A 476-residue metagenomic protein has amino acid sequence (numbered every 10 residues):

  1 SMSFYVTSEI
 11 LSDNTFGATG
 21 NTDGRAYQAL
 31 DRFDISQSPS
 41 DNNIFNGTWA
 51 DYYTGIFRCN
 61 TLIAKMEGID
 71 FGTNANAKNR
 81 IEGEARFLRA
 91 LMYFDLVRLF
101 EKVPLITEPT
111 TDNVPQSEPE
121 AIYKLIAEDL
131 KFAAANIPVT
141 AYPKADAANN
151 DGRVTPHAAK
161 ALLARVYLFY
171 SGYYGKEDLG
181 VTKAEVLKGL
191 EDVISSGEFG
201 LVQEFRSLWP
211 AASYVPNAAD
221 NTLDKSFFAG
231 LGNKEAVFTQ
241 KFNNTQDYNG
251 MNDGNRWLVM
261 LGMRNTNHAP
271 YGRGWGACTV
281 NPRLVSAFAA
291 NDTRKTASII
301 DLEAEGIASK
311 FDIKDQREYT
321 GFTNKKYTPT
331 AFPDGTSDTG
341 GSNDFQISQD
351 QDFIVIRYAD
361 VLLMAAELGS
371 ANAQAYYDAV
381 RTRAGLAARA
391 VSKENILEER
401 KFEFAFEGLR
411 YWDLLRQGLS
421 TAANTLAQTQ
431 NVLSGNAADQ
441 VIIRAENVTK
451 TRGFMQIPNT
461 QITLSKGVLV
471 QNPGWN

Functional and structural regions predicted by a protein language model:
S1-R25, A29, K131-A134, R153-D312: An aromatic- and glycine-enriched ligand-binding surface/loop that stacks and positions planar moieties
G20, Y52-G55, L125-A127, A147-D151 (+4 more regions): Long, intrinsically disordered, low-complexity segments
N21-F100, D112-K124, L130-A145, G340-F353 (+4 more regions): Conserved, well-structured interaction surfaces
A29-S36, D41, G68, P282-R357: Flexible, polar/acidic helix-loop-strand segments at domain edges
V97-L99, P104, A141, V166-D178 (+1 more regions): Short coil/turn linking the two alpha-helices of tandem helical-hairpin repeats
E101-E120, Y173-K188: Short coil/linker segments at helix-helix boundaries
